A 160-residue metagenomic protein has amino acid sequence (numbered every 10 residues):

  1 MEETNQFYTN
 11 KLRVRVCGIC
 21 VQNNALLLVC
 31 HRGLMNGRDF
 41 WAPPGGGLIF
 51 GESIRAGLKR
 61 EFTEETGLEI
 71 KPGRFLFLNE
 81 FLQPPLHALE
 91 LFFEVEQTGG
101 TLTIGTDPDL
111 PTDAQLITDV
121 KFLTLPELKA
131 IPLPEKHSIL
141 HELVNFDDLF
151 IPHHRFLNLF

Functional and structural regions predicted by a protein language model:
M1-C17: Acidic, metal-coordinating catalytic segment for phosphate/diphosphate chemistry, firing primarily on the Nudix
N10-L12, D39, H87-L89: Residue-level preference for beta-strand/loop junctions
Q22: A cytosolic small-molecule/anion-sensing beta-strand core signal
A25-E64: Conserved Nudix-box catalytic region and its N-terminal flanking loop in Nudix hydrolases and closely related
R38-F40, L110-F160: Nudix hydrolase/Nudix homology domain
L48-K71, F81-P134: Unchanged
G73-F77: Conserved S-adenosyl-L-methionine
